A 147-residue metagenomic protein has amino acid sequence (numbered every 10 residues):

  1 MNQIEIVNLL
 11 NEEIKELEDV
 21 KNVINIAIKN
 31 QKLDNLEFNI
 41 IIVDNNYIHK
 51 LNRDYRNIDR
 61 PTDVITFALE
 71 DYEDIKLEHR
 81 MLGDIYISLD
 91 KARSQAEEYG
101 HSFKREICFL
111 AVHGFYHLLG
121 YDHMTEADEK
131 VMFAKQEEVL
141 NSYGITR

Functional and structural regions predicted by a protein language model:
M1-R105, Y116-R147: An acidic/histidine-cluster motif and surrounding catalytic segment that typifies divalent-metal-assisted enzyme active
E106-L110: Pseudouridine synthase
